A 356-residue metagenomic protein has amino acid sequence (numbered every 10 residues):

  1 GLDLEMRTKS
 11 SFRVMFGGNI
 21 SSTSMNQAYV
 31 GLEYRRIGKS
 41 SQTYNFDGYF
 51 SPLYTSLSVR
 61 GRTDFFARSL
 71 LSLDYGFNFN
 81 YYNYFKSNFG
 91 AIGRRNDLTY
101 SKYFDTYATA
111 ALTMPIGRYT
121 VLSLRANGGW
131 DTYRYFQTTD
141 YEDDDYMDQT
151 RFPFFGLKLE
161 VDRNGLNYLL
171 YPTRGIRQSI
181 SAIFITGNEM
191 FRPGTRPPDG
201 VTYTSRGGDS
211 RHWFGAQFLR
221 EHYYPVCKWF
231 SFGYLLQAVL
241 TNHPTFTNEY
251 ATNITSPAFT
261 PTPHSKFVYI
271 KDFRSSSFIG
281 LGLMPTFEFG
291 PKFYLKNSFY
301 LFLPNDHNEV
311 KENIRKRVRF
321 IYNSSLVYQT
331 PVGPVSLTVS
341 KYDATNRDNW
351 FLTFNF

Functional and structural regions predicted by a protein language model:
G1-L170, I254-F259, K271-I279, F293-L295 (+2 more regions): Gram-negative/organellar outer-membrane beta-barrel architecture
V14-S21, E189-T195, I270-K271, N308-V310: Flexible, membrane-facing loop/turn or short amphipathic-helix motifs that contact lipid bilayers or gate lipid-binding
N78-Y82, N127-R134, S181-E189, V239-H243 (+1 more regions): Short glycine-rich beta-strand segments
F154-G290, N297: C-terminal outer-membrane beta-barrel translocator/porin domains of Gram-negative envelope proteins and their
L283, L326, L337: Hydrophobic, well-ordered secondary-structure elements that form the walls of internal hydrophobic environments
T286-V318: C-terminal hydrophobic structural anchor segments that stabilize assembly/packing rather than catalytic chemistry
G290, P304-D306, Y328-S336: Hydrophobic alpha-helical segments
K311-N313, V318-P331: C-terminal structured domain segments
